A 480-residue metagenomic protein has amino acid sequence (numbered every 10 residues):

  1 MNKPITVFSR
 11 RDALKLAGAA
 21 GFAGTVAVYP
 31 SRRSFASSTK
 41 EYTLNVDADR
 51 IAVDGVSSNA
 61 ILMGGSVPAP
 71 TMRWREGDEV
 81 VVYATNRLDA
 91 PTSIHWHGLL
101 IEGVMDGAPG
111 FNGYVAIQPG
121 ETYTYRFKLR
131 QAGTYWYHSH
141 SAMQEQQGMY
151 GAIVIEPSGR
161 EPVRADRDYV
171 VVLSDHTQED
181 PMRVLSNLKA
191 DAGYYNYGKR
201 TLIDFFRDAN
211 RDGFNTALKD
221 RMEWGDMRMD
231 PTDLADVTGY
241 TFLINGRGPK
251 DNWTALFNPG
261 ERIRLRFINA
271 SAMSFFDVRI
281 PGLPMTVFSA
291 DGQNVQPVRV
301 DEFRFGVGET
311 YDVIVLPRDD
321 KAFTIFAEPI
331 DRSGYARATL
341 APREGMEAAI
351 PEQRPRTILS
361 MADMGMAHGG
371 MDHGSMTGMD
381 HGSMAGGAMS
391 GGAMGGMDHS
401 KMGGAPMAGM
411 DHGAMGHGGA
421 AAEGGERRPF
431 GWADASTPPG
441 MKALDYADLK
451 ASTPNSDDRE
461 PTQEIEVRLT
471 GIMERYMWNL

Functional and structural regions predicted by a protein language model:
N2-F8, L16-V307, V313-I314, E344-A408 (+3 more regions): Histidine-centered copper-binding motifs that mark active-site loops of extracellular/periplasmic copper enzymes
M143-Q146, K321-I350: Terminal connector regions
D226-D230, D411-F430, P439: Long, low-complexity, polar/charged, intrinsically disordered or flexibly structured peripheral segments
E309, P342, G424: Substrate/cofactor-recognition hotspot
P317: Short, surface-exposed tryptophan/glycine-enriched loops that mediate extracellular molecular recognition
G424-P461: Early extracytoplasmic/domain-onset interaction patches
A451-L480: Short, highly charged
